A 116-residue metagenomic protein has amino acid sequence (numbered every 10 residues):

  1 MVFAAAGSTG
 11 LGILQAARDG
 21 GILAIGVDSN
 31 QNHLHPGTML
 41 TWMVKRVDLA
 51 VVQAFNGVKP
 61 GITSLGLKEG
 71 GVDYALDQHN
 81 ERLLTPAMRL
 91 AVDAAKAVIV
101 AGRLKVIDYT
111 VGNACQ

Functional and structural regions predicted by a protein language model:
M1-Q116: A residue-level marker of the well-folded mature domains of exported/periplasmic proteins
